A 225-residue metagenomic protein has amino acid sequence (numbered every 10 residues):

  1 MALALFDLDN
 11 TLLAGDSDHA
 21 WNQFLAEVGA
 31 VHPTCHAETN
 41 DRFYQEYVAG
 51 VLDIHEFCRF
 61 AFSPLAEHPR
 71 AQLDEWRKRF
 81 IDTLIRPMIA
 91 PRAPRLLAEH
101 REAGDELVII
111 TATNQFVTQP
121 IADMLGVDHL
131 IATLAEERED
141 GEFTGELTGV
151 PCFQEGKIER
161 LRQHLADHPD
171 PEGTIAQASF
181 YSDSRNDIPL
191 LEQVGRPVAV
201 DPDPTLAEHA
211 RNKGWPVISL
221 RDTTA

Functional and structural regions predicted by a protein language model:
M1, E75, D82-A225: C-terminal cap/substrate-recognition subdomain and adjoining C-terminal extension of metal-dependent phosphatase-like
M1-A49: Active-site neighborhood of HAD-like aspartate-dependent phosphohydrolases
G15, A37, V51, H55 (+2 more regions): Electropositive phosphate-/nucleotide-binding environments in soluble metabolic enzymes
S17-L25, R70, L134, P151: Active-site phosphate-binding/coordination module
D18-W21, C58, E139-E146: Acidic/polar active-site rim loop that often engages polyanionic ligands
Y44-R70, T133-E139: Short, compositionally biased "basic patch" segments
F57-P91: Metal-dependent phosphoesterase signature
